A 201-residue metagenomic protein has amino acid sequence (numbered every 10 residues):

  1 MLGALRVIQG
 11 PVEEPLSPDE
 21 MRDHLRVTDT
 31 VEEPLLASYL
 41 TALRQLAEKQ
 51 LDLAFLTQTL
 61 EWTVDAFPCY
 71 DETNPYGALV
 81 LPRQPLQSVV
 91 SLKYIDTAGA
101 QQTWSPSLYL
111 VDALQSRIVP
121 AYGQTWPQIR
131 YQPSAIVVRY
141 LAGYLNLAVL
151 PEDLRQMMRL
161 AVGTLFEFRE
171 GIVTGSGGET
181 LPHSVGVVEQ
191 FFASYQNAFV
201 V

Functional and structural regions predicted by a protein language model:
M1-V201: Divalent metal-cofactor coordination and adjacent catalytic microenvironments
